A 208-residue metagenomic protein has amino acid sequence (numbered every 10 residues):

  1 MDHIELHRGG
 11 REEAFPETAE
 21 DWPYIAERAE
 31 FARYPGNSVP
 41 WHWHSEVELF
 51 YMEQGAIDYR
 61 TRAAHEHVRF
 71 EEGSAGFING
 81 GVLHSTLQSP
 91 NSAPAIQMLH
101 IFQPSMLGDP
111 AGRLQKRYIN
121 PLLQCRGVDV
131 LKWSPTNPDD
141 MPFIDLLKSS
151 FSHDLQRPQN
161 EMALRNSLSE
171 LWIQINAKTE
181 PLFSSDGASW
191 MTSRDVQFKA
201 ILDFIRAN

Functional and structural regions predicted by a protein language model:
M1-S74, G81-V82, K116: Generic protein-terminus/edge-of-domain signal
D2-I25, E30, G80-F151, A177-P181: A hydrophobic/aromatic-rich effector-binding and dimerization subdomain of bacterial HTH-type transcriptional regulators
A19-D21, H44, F70, S92-P94 (+2 more regions): A generic fold-level signal
A56-D58, H67, D139-P142, R206: A general secondary-structure boundary signal
R62-H65, S89-P90, P158: Short, solvent-exposed loop/turn segments at secondary-structure boundaries
V68, S74, P94-Q97, A111 (+2 more regions): Short, surface-exposed helix-loop/turn micro-motifs enriched in polar/charged residues
R69, S85, F204: Conserved beta-strand positions that form and line the central face of beta-propeller blades
D129-D140, H153-N208: Short, Lys/Arg-enriched, Trp-marked, Pro/Gly-tolerant hinge/linker segments that flank
